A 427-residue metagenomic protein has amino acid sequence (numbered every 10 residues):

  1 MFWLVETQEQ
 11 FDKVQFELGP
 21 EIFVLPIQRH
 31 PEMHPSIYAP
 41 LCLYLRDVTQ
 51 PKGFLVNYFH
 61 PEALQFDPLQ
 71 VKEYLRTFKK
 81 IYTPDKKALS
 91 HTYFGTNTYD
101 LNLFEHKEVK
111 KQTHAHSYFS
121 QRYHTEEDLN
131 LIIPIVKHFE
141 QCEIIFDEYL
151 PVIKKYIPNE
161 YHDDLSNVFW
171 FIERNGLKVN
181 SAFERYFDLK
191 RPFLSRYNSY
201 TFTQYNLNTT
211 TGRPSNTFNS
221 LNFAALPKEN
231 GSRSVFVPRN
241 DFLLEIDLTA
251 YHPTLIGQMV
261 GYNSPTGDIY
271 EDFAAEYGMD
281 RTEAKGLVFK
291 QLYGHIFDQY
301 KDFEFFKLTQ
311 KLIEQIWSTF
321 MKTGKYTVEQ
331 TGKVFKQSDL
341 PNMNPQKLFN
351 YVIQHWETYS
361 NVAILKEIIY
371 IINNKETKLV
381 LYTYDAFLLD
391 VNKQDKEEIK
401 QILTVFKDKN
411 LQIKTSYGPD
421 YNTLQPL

Functional and structural regions predicted by a protein language model:
F2-D12, F16-G19, L25-G53, N57-F66 (+4 more regions): Acidic, glycine-rich two-metal-ion catalytic cores of nucleic acid-processing enzymes
F2-D12, F16-V152, Y156: Conserved DEDDh/DEDDy metal-dependent 3′-5′ exonuclease domain
F78, G95, E376, D408-Q412: A generic structural signal for alpha->beta connector loops
K79-L89, V168, D247, D298 (+2 more regions): Short glycine-rich phosphate-binding loop at a beta-alpha junction
L89-E160, L165-N175, N219, P227-P345: Helical catalytic core of nucleic-acid polymerases
T98-D100, L379, L411-T415: Generic structural signal for residues in well-ordered beta-strands
I153, G176, I368-N373: Structural motif corresponding to the C-terminal cap of alpha-helices
Y156, K190-F193, K393-L427: Polymerase palm active-site segment centered on the conserved acidic dipeptide of motif C
